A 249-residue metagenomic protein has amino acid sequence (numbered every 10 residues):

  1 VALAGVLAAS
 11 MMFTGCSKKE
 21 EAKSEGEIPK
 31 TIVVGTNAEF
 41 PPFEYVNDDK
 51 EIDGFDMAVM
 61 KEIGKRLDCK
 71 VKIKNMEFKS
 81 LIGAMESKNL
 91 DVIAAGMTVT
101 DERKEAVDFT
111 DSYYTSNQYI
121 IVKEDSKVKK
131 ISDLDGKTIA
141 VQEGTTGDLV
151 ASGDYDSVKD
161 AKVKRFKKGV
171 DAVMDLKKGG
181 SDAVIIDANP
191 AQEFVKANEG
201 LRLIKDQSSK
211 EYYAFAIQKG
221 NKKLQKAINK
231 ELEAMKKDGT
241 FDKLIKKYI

Functional and structural regions predicted by a protein language model:
S10-G15: C-terminal motif of bacterial Sec signal peptides marking the signal peptidase cleavage site
K18-S24, K70, T146-K164, K196-K205 (+1 more regions): Ligand-binding clefts/hinges and TM-proximal coupling segments of bilobed small-molecule sensing domains
S24-G96, D238: Extracytoplasmic small-molecule ligand-binding "clamshell" domains of the periplasmic binding protein/Venus flytrap
A38, T115-V122, A188, Q192-E233 (+1 more regions): Periplasmic-binding protein-like
E39, I52-E62, Y119-K167, A183 (+1 more regions): Bilobed "Venus flytrap"/periplasmic-binding protein-like clamshell domains and structurally analogous long
M57-R66, S132, T138, E143-T145 (+1 more regions): Extended ligand-binding regions for polar small-molecule ligands
K65, K70-D133, R202, Q207: Acidic, polar ligand-binding/catalytic clefts
M97-E105, S152-G153, D175-K178, D182-S209: A ligand-binding cleft/hinge motif common to bilobed small-molecule-binding domains
